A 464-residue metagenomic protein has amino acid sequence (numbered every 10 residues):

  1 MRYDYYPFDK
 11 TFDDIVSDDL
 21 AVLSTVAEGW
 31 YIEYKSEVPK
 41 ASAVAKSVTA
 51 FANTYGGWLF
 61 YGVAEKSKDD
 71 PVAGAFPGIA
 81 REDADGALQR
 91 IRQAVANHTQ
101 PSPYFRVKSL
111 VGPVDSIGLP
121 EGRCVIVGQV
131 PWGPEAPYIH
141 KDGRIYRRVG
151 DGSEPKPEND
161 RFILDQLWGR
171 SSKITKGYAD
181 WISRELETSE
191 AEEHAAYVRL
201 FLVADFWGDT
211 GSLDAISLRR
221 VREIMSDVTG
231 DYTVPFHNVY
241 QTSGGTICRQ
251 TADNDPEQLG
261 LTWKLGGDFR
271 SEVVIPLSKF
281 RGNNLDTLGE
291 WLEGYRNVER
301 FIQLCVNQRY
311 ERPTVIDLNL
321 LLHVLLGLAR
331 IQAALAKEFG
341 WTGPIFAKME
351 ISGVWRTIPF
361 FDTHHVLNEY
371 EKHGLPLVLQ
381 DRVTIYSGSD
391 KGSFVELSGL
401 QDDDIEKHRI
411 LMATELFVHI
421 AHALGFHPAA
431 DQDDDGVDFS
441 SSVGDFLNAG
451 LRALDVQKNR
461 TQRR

Functional and structural regions predicted by a protein language model:
M1-F60, A64-K68, E158-R464: Bergerat-fold GHKL/Histidine-kinase-like ATPase
Y5-F8, D70-H140: Divalent-cation
K10, I15, P39, I79-E82 (+3 more regions): Short coil/turn linker and secondary-structure boundary residues
E33-E37, P71-A80, G143-S153, T314-V315: Short hinge/gating elements
A64, F76, A80, V114 (+6 more regions): Compositionally biased, intrinsically disordered low-complexity regions
A73, P77, D85, E121 (+7 more regions): Feature targets compositionally biased, intrinsically disordered low-complexity regions with long contiguous runs
G78-R92, D151-S153, R161, R222-D231: A signal for specific C-terminal beta-sheet/loop modules enriched in small/flexible residues with GP/PG/PP motifs
R106-S189: Hydrophobic, helix-rich cores of sensory/ligand-binding and other regulatory modules that couple small-molecule
